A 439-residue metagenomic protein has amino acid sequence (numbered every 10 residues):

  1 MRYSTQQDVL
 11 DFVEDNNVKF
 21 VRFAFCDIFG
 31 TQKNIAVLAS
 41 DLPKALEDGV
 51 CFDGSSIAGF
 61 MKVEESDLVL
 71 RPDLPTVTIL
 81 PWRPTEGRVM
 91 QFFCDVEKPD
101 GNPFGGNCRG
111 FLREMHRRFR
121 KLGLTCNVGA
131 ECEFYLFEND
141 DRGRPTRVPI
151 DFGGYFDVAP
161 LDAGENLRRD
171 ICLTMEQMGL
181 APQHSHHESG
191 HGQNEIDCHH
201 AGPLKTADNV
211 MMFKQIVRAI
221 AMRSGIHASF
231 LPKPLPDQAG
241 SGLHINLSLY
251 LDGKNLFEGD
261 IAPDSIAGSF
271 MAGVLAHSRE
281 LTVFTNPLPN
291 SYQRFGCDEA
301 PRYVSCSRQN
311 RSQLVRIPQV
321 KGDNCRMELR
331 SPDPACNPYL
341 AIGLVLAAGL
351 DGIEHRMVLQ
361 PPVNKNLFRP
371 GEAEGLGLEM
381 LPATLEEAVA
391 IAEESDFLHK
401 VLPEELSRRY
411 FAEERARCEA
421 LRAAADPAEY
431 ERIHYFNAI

Functional and structural regions predicted by a protein language model:
M1-I439: Glycine-rich, acidic/polar active-site loops that bind/position phosphate-bearing ligands
